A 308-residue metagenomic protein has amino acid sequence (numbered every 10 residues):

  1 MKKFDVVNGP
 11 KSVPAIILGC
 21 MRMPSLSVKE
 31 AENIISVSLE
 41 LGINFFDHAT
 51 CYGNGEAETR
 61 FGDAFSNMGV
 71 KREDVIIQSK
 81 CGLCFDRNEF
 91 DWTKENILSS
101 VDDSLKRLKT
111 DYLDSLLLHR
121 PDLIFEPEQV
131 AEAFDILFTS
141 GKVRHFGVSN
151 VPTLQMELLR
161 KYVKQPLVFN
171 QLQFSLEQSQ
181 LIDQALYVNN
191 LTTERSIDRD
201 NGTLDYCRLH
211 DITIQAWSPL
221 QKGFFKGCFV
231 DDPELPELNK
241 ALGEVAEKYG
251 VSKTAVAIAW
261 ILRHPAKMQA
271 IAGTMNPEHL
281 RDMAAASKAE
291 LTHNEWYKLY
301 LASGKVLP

Functional and structural regions predicted by a protein language model:
M1-V75, T139, G223: N-terminal binding-site loop/beta-alpha segment at the start of enzyme catalytic domains that lines or forms
L18, H48, S79, S115-L118 (+4 more regions): Conserved beta-strand positions
M23-K29, A49-T59, C84-F85, D122-E126 (+2 more regions): Acidic-and-aromatic substrate-binding clefts and catalytic sites of carbohydrate-active enzymes
L26-S38, W92-R107, L154-E157: Short, acidic/polar
I43, T110-L113, V143, L167: A structural motif
M68-E95, H119-R120: Structural motif corresponding to the early beta-alpha repeats
L105-E126: Active-site groove signature of glycoside hydrolases
F125-P308: Beta/alpha (TIM)-barrel catalytic core signal, keyed to glycine-rich beta->alpha loops juxtaposed to Asp/Glu that bind
